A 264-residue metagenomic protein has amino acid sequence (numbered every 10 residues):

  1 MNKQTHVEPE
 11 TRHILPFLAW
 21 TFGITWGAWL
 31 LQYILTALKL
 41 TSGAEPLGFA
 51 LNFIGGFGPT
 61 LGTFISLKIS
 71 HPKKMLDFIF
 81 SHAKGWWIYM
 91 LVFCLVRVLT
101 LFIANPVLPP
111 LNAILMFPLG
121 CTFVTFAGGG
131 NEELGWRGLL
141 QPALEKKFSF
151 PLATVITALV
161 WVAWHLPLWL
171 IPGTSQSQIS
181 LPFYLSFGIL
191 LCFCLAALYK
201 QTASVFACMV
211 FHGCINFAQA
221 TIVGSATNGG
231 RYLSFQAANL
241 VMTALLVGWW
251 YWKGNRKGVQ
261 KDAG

Functional and structural regions predicted by a protein language model:
N2-G129, A220-G264: Specific transmembrane helices
A19, G23, I156-A163, P182 (+3 more regions): Hydrophobic residues within alpha-helical transmembrane segments of multi-pass solute transporters/permease subunits
G27, G130-G135, L139-L140, L144 (+4 more regions): Active-site His/Glu-centered metal-binding helix of metallohydrolases
H71, L140, C194-L195: Hydrophobic/aromatic residues in alpha-helical transmembrane segments
P110-T122, G173-S186: Juxtamembrane helix-entry segments on the extracytoplasmic side of multipass membrane proteins
N131-A158, K200-S204: Membrane-interface helix/loop boundary segments of multi-pass membrane proteins
P151-Q176: Membrane-helix boundary elements
I179-A237: Functionally important transmembrane alpha-helices
